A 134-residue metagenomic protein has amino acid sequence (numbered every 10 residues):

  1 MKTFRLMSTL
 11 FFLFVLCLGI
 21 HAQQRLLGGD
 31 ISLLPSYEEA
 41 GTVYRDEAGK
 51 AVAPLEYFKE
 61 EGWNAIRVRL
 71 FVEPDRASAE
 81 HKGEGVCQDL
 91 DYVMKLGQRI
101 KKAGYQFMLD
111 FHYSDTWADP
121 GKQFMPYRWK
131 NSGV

Functional and structural regions predicted by a protein language model:
M1-Q23: Bacterial Sec-dependent N-terminal signal peptides
M7, Y37-V43, R76-S78, W117-D119: A generic structural micro-environment signature that highlights single residues at secondary-structure boundaries
V15-L18, V43, E80, Q123: Residues in and immediately flanking transmembrane alpha helices
A22-W63: N-terminal carbohydrate-binding accessory modules
Y57-V134: Substrate-binding cleft and catalytic face of glycoside hydrolase catalytic domains, especially the flexible beta-alpha
